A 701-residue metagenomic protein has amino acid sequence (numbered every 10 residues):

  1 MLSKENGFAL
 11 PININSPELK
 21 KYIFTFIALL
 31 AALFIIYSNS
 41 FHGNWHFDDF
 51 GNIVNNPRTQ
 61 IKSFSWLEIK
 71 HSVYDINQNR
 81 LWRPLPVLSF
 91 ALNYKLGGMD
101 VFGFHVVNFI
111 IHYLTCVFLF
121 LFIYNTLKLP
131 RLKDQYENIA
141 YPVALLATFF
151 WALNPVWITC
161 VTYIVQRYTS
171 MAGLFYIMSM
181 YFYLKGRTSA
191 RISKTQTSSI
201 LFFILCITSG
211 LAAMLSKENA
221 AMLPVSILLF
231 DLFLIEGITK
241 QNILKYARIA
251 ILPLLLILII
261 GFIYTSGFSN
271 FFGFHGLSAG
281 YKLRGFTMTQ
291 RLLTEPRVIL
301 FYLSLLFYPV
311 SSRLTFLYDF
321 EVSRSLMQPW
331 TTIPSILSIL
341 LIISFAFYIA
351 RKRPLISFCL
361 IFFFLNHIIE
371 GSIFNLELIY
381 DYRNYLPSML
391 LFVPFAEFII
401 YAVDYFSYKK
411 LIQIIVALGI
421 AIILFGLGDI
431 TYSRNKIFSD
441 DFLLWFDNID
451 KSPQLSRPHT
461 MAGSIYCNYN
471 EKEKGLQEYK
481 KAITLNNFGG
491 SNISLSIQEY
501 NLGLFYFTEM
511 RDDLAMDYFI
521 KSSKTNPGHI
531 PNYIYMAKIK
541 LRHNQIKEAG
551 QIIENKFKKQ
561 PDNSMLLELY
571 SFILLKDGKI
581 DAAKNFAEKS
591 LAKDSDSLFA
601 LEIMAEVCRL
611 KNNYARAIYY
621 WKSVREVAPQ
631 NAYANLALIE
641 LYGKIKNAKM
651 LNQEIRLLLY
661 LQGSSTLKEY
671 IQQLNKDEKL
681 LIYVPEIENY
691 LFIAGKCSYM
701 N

Functional and structural regions predicted by a protein language model:
M1-M510, Y518, G528-Y535, M565: Polytopic membrane enzymes that build or remodel cell-surface glycoconjugates and lipids
L2-F8, L19, F442-N701: C-terminal luminal/periplasmic domains and tails of membrane-associated envelope-modifying transferases
